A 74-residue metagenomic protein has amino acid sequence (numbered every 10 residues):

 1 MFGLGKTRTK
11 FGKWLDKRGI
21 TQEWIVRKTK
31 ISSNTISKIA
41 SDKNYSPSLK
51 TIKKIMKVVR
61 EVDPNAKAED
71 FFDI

Functional and structural regions predicted by a protein language model:
M1-G3, G19, K38, N65-I74: Short, charged recognition helix plus adjacent turn of helix-turn-helix-like nucleic-acid-binding domains
M1-K28: A short, Lys/Arg-rich alpha-helix, primarily the initiator
T29-I31, R60: A short, basic/aromatic helix-end/turn motif that makes direct DNA contacts
I31-P47: Recognition helix of helix-turn-helix/homeodomain-like DNA-binding domains that insert into the DNA major groove
K50-A66: DNA major-groove recognition helix of helix-turn-helix/homeodomain DNA-binding modules
